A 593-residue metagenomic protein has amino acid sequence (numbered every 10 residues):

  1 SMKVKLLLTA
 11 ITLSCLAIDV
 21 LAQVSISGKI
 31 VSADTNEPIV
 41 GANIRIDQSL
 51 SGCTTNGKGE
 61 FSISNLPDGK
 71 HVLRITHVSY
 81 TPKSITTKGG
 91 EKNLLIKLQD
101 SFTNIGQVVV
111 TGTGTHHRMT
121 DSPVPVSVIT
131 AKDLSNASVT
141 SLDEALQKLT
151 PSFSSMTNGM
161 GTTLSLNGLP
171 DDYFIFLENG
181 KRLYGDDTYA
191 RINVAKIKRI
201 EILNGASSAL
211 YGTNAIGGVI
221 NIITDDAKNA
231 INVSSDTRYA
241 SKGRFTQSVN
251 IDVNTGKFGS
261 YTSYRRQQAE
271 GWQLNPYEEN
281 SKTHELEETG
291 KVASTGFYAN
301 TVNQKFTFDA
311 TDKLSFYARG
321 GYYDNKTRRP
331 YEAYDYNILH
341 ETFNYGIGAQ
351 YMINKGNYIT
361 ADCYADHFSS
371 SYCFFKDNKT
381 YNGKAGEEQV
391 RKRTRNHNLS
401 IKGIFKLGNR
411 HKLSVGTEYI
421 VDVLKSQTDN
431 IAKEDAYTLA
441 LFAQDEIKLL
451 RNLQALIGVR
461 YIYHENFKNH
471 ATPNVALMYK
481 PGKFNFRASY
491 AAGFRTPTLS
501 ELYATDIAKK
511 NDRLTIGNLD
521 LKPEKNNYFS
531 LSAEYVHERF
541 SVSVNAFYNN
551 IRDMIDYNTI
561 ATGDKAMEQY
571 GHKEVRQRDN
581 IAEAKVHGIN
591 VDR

Functional and structural regions predicted by a protein language model:
V31-T35, A42-D47, R74-Y80, K88-S135 (+1 more regions): Short, acidic, small-residue-rich periplasmic hinge/interaction motif at the N-terminus of Gram-negative outer-membrane
S62-N65, S154, K181-A206: Short acidic/polar hinge/loop motifs at secondary-structure boundaries that mediate gating or recognition
E91-K97, L142-A145, L149, T162-S165 (+5 more regions): N-terminal periplasmic accessory domains that precede and gate Gram-negative outer-membrane beta-barrel machines
V126, D143-K181: Extracytoplasmic beta-strand/coil segments of soluble accessory domains associated with Gram-negative outer-membrane
K228-A230, R238, V253-I338: Periplasmic-side early beta-strands and strand-to-turn transitions of outer-membrane beta-barrels
T295, V390-K392, N396-K402, E434 (+4 more regions): Outer membrane beta-barrel strand-and-loop segments of large Gram-negative receptors, especially TonB-dependent
T307-N325, H340-F467, N474-K480, S543 (+1 more regions): Face-selective signature of the C-terminal outer-membrane beta-barrel domain
K326, S369-S371, N430-I431, E465-H470 (+2 more regions): Surface-exposed extracellular loop regions of Gram-negative outer-membrane beta-barrel proteins, predominantly
